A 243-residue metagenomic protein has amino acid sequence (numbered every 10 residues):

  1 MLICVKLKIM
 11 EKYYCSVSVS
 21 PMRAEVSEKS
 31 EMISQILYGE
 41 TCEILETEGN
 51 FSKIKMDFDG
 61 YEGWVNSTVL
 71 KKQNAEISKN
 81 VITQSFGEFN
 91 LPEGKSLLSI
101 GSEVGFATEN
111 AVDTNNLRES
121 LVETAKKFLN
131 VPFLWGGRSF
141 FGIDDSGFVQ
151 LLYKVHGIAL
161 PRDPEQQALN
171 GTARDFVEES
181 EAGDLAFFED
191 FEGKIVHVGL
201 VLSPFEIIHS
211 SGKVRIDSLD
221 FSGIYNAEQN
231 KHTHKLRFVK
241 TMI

Functional and structural regions predicted by a protein language model:
E11-R23, N74-G87, L151-Q167, L202: Short, basic/aromatic beta-hairpin or loop at an interaction surface
K12-Y14, V19-P21, I33, K72 (+2 more regions): Aromatic- and glycine-rich peptidoglycan recognition patches
C15, I44, F106, F187-F188 (+1 more regions): A generic structural signal for residues embedded in beta-strands
C15-Y38, V81-E103: Beta-loop motif signature
Q35-N66, L91-N115, E119: SH3/SH3-like beta-barrel superfamily modules
A125, F140-H156: Active-site nucleophilic cysteine motif
A159-S222: ...with weaker cross-activation on analogous glycine-rich loops/strands in unrelated enzymes
